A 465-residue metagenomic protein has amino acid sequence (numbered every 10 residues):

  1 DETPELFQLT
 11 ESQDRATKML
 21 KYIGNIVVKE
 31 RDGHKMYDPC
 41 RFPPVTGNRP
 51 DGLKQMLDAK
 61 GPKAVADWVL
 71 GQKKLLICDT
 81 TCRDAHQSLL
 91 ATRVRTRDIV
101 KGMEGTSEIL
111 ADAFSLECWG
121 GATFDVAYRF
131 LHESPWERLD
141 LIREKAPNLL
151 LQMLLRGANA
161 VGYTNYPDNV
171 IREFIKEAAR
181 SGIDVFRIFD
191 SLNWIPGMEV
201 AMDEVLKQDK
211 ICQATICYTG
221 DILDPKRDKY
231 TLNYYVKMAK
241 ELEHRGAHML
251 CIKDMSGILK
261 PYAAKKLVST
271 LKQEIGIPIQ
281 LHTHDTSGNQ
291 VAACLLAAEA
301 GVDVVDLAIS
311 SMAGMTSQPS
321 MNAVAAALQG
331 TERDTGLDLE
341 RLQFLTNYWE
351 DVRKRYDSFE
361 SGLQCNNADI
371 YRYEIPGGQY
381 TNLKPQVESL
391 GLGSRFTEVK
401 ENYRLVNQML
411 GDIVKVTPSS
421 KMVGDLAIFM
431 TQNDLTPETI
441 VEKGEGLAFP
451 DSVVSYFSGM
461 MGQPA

Functional and structural regions predicted by a protein language model:
D1-R187, S191-A465: Catalytic cores and adjacent flexible loops of soluble metabolic enzymes that perform enolate/carbanion chemistry on
